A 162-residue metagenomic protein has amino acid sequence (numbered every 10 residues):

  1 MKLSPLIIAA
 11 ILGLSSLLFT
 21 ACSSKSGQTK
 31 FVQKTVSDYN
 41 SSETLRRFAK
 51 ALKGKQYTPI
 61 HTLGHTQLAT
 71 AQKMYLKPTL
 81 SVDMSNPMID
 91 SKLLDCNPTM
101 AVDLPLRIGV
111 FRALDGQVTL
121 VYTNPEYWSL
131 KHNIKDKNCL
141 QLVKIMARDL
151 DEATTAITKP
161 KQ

Functional and structural regions predicted by a protein language model:
M1-I8: Bacterial N-terminal signal peptides that target proteins for export
I11-L17: Sec-dependent N-terminal signal peptides of Gram-positive bacterial secreted proteins and lipoproteins
F19-A21: C-terminal motif of bacterial Sec signal peptides marking the signal peptidase cleavage site
S24-V82: N-terminal secretory signal peptides
L68-R107: Mid-chain, structured segments of secreted extracytoplasmic proteins
D103-G116, A153-Q162: Short secondary-structure transition/capping segments
R107-D136: Beta-strand/loop substructures that line and gate deep hydrophobic ligand-binding cavities in soluble
E126-Q162: C-terminal partner/receptor-binding element of secreted or periplasmic proteins
